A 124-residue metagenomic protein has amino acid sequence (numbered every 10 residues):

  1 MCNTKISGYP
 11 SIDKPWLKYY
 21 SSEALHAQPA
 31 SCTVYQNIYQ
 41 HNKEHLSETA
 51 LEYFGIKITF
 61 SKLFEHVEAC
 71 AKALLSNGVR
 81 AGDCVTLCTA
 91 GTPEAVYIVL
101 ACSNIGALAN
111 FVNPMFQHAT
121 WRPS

Functional and structural regions predicted by a protein language model:
M1-S31: Flexible, non-catalytic linker and terminal segments flanking ANL/adenylate-forming cores
H26-S31, Y35, S47-S103, Q117-R122: Conserved AMP-binding/adenylate-forming core of the ANL superfamily
Q40, P123-S124: Well-formed, non-transmembrane alpha-helical positions, independent of function
Q40-L46: Flexible acidic/glycine-rich loop/turn elements at helix↔coil and beta-strand↔loop transitions within catalytic cores
G106: Structured binding elements
V112-P114: Short beta->alpha connector loops at strand-helix junctions that form conserved, small/polar/Pro-enriched
